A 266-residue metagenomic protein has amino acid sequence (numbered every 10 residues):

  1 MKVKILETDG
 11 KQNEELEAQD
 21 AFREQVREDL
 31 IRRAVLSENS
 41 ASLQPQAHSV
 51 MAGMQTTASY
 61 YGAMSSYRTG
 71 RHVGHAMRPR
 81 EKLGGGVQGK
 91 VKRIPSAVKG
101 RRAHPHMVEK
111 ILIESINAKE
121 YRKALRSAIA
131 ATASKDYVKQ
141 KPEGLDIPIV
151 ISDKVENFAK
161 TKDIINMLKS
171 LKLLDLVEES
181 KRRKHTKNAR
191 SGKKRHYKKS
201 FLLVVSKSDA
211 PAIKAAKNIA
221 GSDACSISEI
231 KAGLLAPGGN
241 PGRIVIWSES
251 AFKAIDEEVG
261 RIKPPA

Functional and structural regions predicted by a protein language model:
M1-E7, K11-E15, E257-A266: Intrinsically disordered, compositionally biased charged tails
M1-I5, E114-E120, E229: N-terminal intrinsically disordered, low-complexity tails enriched in polar/charged
E7, D20, E249: Pocket-edge structural micro-motifs
E14-D153, F158-K198: Basic, glycine/proline-rich low-complexity segments that contact nucleic acids
I149-A266: RNase H-like, two-metal
